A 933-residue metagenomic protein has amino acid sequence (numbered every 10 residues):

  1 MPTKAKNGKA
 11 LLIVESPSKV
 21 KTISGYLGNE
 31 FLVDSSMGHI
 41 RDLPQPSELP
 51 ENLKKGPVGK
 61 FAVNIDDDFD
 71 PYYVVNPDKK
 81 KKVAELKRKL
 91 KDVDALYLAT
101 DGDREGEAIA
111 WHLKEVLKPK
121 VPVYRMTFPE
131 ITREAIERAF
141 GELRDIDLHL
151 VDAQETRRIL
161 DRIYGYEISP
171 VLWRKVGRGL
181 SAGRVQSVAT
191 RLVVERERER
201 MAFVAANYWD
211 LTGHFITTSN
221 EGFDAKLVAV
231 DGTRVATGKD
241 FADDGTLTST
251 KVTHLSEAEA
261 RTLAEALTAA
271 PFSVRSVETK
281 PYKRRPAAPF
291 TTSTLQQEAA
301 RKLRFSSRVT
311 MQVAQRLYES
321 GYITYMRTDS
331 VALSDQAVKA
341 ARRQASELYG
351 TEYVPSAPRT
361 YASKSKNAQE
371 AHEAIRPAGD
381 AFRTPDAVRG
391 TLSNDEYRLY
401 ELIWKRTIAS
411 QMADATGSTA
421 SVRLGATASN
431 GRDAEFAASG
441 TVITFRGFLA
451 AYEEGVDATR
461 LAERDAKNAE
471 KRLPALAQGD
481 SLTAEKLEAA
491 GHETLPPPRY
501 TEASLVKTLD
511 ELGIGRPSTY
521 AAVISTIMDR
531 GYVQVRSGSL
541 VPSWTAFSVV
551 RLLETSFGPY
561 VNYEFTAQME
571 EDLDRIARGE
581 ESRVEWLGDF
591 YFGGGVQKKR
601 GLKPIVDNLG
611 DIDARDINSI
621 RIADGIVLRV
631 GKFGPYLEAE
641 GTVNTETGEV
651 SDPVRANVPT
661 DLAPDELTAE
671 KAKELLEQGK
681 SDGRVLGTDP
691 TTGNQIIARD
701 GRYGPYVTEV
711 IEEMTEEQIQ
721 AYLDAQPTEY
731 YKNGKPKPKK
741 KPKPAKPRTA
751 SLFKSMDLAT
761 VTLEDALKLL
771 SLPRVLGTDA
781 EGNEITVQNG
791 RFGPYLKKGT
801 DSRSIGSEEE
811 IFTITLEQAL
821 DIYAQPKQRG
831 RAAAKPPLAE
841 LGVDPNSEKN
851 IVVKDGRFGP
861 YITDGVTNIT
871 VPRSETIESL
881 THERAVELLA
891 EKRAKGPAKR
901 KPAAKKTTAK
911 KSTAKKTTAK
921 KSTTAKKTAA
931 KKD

Functional and structural regions predicted by a protein language model:
M1-R158, E167, L172, F241 (+3 more regions): Intrinsically disordered, low-complexity regulatory segments
P2-L11, K21-T22, N29, I146 (+8 more regions): Basic, low-complexity terminal or inter-domain segments flanking catalytic cores
P17-V20, M37-L43, G102-G106, P129-E134 (+6 more regions): Conserved nucleotide-binding/hydrolysis micro-motifs of P-loop NTPases
A84, K91, I131-F215, T279-K283: C-terminal or mid-to-C-terminal helical accessory/interaction module adjacent to the motor/catalytic core
D101, Q296-E298, K302-S306: A conserved hydrophobic secondary-structure block that centers on an alpha-helix together with its immediately flanking
K175-G179, V194-L255, K302, M326: C-terminal helical "lid" subdomain and adjoining coupling/linker elements of P-loop NTPases
L263, L267-A288, S293, A299 (+1 more regions): Pre-Walker A segment
